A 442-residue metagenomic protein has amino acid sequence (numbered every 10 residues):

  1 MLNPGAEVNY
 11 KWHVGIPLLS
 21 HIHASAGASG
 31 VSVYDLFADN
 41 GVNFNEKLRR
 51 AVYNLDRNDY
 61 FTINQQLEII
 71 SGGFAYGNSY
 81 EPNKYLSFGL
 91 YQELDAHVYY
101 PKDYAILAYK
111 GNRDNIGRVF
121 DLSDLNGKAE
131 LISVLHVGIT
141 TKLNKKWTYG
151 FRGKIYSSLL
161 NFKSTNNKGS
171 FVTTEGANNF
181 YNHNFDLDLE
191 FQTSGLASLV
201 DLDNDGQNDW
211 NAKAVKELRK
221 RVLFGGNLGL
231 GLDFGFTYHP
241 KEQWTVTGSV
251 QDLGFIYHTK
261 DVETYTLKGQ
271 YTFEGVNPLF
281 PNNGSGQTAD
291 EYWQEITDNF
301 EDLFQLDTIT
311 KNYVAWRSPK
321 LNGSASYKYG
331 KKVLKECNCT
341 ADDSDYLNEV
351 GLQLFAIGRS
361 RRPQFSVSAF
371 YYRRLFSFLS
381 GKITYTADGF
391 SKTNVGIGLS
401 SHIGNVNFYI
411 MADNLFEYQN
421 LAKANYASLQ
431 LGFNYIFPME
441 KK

Functional and structural regions predicted by a protein language model:
M1-K442: Subset of outer-membrane beta-barrel
